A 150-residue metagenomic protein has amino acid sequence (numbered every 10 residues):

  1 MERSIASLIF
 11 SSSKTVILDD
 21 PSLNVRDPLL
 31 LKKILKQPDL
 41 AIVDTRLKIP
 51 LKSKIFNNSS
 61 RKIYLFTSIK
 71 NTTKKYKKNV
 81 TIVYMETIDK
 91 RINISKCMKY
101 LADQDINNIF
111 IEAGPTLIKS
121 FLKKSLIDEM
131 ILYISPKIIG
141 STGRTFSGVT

Functional and structural regions predicted by a protein language model:
M1-T150: Enzymes that bind and transform nitrogen-containing heteroaromatic metabolites
